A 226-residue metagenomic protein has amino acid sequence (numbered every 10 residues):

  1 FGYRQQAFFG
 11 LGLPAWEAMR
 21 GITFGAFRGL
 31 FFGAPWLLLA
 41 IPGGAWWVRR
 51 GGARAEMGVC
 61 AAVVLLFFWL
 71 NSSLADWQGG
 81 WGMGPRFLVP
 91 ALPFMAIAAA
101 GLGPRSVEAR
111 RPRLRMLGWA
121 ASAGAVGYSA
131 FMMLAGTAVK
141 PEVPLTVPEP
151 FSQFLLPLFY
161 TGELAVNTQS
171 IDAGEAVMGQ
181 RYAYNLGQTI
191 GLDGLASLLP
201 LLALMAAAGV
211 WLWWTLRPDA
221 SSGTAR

Functional and structural regions predicted by a protein language model:
F1-R226: Membrane-proximal envelope and lipid/glycan-remodeling enzymes
